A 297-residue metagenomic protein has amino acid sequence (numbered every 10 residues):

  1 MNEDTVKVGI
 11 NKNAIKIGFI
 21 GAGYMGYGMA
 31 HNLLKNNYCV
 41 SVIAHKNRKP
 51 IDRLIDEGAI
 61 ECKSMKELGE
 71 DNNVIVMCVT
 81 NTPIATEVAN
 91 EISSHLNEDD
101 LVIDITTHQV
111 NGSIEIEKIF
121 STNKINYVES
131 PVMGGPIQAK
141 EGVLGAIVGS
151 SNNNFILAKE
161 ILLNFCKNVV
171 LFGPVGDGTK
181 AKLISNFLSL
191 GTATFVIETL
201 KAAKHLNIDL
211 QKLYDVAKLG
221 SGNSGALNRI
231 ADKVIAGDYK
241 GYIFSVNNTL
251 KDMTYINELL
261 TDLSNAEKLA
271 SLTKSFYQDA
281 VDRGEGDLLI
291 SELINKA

Functional and structural regions predicted by a protein language model:
N2-D4, G9-K16, I20-Y24, G28-M29 (+6 more regions): N-terminal glycine-rich phosphate-binding loop for ADP-containing cofactors
N2-M77, D99-D100, P136: NAD(P)+-binding Rossmann beta1-loop-alpha1 motif at the extreme N-terminus of oxidoreductases
Y24, G28, E67, V74 (+11 more regions): Amphipathic alpha-helical hairpins
V40, E61, Y127-V128, V169 (+2 more regions): Hydrophobic beta-strand scaffold residues
M65-Y127: Rossmann-fold NAD(P) dinucleotide-binding segment
H108-F187: Rossmann-fold dinucleotide-binding core
D177-A297: Helical "substrate-binding/catalytic lid" subdomain of Rossmann-like NAD(P)-dependent dehydrogenases/reductases
